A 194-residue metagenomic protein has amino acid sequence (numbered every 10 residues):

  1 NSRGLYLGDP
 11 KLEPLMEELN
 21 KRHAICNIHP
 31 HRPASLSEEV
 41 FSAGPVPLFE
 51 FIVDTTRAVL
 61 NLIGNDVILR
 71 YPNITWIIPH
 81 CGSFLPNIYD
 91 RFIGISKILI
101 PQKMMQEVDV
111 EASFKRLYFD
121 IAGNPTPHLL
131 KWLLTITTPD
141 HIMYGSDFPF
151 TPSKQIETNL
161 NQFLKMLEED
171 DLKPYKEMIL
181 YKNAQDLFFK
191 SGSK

Functional and structural regions predicted by a protein language model:
N1-M143: Catalytic pocket-lining loop regions of alpha/beta-barrel enzymes, especially the amidohydrolase/enolase/GH5 lineages
M105, H128-W132, I136-M143, P149-K194: Mid-to-C-terminal alpha-helical segments outside catalytic/metal-binding sites
